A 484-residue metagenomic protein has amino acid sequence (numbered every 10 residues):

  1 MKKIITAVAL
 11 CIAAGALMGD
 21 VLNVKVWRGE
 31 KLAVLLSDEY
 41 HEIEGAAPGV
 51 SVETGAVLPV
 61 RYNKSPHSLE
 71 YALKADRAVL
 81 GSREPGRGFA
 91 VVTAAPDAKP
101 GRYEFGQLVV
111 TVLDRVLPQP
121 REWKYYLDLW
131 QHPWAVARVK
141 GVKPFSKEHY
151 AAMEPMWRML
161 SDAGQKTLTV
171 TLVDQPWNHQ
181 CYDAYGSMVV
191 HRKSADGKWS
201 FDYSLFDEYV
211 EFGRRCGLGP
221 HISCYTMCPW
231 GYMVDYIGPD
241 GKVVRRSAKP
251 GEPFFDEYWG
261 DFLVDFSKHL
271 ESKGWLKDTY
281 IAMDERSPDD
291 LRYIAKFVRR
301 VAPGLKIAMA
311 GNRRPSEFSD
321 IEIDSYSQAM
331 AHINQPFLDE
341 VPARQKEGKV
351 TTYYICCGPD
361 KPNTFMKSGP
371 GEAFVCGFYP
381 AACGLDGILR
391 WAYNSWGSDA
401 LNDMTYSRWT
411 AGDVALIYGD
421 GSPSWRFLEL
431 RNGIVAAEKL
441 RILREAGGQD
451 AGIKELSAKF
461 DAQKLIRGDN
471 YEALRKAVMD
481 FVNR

Functional and structural regions predicted by a protein language model:
M1, M233-Y236, S247-T279, M283-R313 (+2 more regions): Catalytic domains of carbohydrate-active enzymes that cleave complex glycans
I5-M18: Hydrophobic h-region of N-terminal signal peptides that target proteins for export in Gram-negative bacteria
D20-E104: Ligand-binding face of N-terminal immunoglobulin V-set domains in extracellular IgSF glycoproteins
Y40, N63-S68, G81, V92-T93 (+3 more regions): Aromatic-lined carbohydrate-binding surfaces of glycoside hydrolases
S223, K306-A308, T352: Structural detector of well-ordered beta-strand residues that form the stable sheet scaffold of enzyme domains
A308-N334: Aromatic- and acid-rich polysaccharide-binding/catalytic face of secreted or lumenal carbohydrate-active enzymes
S325-W409: Catalytic-core region of carbohydrate-active enzymes that cleave or remodel glycosidic bonds
